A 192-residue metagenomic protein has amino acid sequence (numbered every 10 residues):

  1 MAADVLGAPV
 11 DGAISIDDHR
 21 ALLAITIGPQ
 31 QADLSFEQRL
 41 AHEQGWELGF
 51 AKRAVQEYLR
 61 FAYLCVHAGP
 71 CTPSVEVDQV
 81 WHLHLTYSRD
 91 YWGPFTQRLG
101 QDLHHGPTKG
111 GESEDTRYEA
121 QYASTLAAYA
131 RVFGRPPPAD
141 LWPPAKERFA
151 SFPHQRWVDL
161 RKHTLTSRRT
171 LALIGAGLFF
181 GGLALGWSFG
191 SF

Functional and structural regions predicted by a protein language model:
A2-F192: Acidic, Ser/Thr/Pro-rich intrinsically disordered cytosolic tails and loops of eukaryotic transmembrane proteins
